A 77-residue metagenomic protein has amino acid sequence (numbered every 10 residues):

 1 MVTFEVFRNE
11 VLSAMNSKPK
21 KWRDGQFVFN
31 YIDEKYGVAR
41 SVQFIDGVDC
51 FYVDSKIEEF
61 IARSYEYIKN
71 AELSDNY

Functional and structural regions predicted by a protein language model:
M1-F29: N-terminal acidic leader/helix
K20-A62: Acidic, low-complexity, intrinsically disordered interaction modules
Y67-I68: A short glycine/small-residue-enriched secondary-structure motif
E72-D75: Low-complexity intrinsically disordered segments
